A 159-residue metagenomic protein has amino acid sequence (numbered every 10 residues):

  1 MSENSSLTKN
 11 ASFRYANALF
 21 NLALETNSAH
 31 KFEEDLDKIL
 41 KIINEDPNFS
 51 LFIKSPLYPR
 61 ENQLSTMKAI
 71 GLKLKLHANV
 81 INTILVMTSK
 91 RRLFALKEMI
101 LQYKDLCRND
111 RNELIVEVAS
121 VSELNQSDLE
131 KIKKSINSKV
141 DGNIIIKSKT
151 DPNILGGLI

Functional and structural regions predicted by a protein language model:
M1-I159: Elongated, mostly alpha-helical coiled-coil "stalk/stator" tethers of large membrane protein machines
